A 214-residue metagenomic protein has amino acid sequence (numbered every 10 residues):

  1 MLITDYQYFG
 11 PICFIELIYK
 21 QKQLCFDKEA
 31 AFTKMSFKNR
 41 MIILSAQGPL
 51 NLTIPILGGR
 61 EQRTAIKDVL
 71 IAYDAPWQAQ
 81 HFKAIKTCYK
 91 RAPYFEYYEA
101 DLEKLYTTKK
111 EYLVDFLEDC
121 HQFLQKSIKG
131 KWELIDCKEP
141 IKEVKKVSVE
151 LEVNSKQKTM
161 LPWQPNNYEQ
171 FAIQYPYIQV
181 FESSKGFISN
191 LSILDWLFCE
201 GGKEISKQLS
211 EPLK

Functional and structural regions predicted by a protein language model:
M1-K214: Residues lining hydrophobic/aromatic ligand-binding pockets adjacent to catalytic sites
